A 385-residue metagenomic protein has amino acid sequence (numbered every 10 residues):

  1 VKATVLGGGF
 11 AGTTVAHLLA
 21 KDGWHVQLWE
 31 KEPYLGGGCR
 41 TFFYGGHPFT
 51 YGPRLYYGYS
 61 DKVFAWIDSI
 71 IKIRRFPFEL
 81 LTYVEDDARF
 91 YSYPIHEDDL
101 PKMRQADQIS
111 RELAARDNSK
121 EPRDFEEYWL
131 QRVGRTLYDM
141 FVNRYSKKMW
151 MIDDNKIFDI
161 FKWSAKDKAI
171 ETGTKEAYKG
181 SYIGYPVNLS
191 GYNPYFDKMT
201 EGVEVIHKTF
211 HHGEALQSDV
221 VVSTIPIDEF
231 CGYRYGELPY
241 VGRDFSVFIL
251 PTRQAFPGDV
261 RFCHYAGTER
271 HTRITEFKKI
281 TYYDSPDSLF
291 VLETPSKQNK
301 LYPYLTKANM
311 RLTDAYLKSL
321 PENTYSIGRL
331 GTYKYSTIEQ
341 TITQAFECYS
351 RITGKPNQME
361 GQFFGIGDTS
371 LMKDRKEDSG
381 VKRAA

Functional and structural regions predicted by a protein language model:
K2-L28: N-terminal Rossmann-like FAD-binding beta1-loop-alpha1 element of flavoenzymes
G7, P77-F78, V205-F210, G328: Short loop/edge segments at beta-strand edges and connector loops that shape dinucleotide/nucleotide cofactor-binding
A11, Y34, D228: Conserved Rossmann-like nucleotide-cofactor binding loop
A20-F43: Glycine-rich FAD pyrophosphate-binding loop
G45-N118: Dinucleotide-binding Rossmann-like beta1-alpha1 core, especially the glycine-rich loop that anchors the ADP
R89-F90, D99-V220, T224, D228-C231: Active-site/ligand-binding neighborhood in enzyme catalytic cores
S218-V220, D228-G361, T369: C-terminal segments that line or cap access tunnels to active or ligand-binding sites in enzymes and enzyme-associated
T353-A385: Active-site-proximal substrate-binding core of FAD-dependent oxidoreductases
